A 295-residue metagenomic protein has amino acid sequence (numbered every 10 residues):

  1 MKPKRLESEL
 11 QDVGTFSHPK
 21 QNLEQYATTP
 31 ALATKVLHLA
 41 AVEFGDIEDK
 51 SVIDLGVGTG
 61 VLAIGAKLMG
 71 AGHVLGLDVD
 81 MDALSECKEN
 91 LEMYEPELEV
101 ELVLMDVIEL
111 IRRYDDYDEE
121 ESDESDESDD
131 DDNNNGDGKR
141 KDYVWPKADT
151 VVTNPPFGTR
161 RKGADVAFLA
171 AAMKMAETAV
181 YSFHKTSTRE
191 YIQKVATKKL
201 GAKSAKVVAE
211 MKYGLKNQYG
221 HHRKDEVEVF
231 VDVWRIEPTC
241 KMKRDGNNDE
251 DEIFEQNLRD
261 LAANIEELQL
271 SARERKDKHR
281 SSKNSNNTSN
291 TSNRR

Functional and structural regions predicted by a protein language model:
M1-R295: Class I S-adenosyl-L-methionine-dependent methyltransferase catalytic core
